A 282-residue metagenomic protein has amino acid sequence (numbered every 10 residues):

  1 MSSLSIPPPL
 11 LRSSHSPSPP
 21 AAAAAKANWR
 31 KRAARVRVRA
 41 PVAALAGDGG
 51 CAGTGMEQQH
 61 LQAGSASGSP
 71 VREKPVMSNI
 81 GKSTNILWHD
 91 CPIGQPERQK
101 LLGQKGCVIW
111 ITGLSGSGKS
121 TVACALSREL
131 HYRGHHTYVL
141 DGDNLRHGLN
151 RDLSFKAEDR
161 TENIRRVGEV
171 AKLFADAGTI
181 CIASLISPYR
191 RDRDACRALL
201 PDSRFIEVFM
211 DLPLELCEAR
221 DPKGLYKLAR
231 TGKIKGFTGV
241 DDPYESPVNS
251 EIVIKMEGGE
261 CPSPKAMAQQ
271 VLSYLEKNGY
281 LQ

Functional and structural regions predicted by a protein language model:
S2-I109: Extreme N-terminal, non-catalytic leader segments that precede Walker-type/kinase nucleotide-binding cores
A44-G47, G53, D211-Q282: Small-molecule kinase domains that catalyze NTP-dependent phosphoryl transfer to phosphate-bearing small molecules
G106-V108, H136, I180-I182: Residue-level preference for the first positions of well-ordered beta-strands
S115: The conserved Walker
K119: Conserved lysine of the Walker
A123-D176: Conserved substrate/cofactor phosphate-moiety recognition/catalytic segment in nucleotide-dependent phosphotransferases
V139, F205-F209, E251-V253: Conserved beta-strand scaffold positions in the cores of enzyme catalytic domains, especially in NTP/NDP-utilizing
G148-K156, E169-R230, G236, V240: ATP-dependent NMP and nucleoside kinases share a basic, alpha-helical "lid"
